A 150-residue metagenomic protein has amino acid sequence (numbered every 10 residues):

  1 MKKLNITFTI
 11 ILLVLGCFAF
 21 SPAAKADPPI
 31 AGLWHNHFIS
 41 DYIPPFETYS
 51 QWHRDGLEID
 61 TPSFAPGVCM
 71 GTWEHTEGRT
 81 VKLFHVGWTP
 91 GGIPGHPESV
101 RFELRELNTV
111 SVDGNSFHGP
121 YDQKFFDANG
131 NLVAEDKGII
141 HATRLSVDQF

Functional and structural regions predicted by a protein language model:
M1-I10: Bacterial N-terminal signal peptides that target proteins for export
T9-A19: Bacterial N-terminal signal peptides
A23-A26: Boundary at the C-terminal end of the N-terminal hydrophobic targeting segment
P28-I43: Tryptophan-anchored aromatic micro-motifs
P29-L33, Y49-I59, H75-R79, T109-F117 (+1 more regions): Short, solvent-exposed coil/turn segments at beta-strand boundaries
P44-K82, G87-G91: N-terminal glycine/threonine-rich, aromatic-flanked beta-hairpin/loop signature
W88-F150: Beta-sheet ligand-binding and adhesion/scaffold domains
